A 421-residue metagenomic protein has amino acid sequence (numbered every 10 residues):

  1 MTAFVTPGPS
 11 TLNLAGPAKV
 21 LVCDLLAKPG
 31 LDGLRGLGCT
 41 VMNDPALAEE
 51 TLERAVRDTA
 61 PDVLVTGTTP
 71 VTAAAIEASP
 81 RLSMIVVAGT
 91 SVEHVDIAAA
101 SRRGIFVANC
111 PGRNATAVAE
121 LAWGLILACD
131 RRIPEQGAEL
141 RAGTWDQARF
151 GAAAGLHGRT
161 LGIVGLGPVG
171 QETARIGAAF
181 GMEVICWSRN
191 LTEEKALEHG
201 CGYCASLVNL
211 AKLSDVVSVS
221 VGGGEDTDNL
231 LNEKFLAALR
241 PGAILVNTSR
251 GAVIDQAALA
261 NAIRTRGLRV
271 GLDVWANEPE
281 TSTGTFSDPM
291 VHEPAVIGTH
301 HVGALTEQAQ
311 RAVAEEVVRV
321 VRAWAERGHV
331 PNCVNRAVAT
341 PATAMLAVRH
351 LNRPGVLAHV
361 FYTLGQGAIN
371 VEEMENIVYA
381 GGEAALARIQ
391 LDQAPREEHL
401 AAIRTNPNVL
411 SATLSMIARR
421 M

Functional and structural regions predicted by a protein language model:
T2-V107, N232-K234, T283, E373-M374 (+2 more regions): An N-terminal-biased, well-structured beta-alpha scaffold segment characteristic of Rossmann-like dinucleotide-binding
S10-G16, A148-P241, A257: Rossmann-like dinucleotide/phosphate-binding beta-alpha-beta segment
D44-P45, G67, A88-G89, I105-T116 (+4 more regions): Short beta->alpha connector loops at strand-helix junctions that form conserved, small/polar/Pro-enriched
T69, T90, D215, S220-G223 (+3 more regions): Short glycine-/small-residue-rich Rossmann-like dinucleotide-binding loops
I76, P80-M84, V95-V107, L213 (+2 more regions): Beta-strand-loop-alpha-helix segment that lines the small-molecule cofactor/substrate pocket of alpha/beta enzymes
R103, P111-T160, R175, A179 (+3 more regions): Phosphate-binding beta-alpha-beta segment of Rossmann-like dinucleotide-binding domains, i.e., the NAD(P)
V107, E233, P241-A342, L351 (+2 more regions): Rossmann-like dinucleotide-binding domain for NAD(H)/NADP(H)
V330-P331, N335-M421: A conserved regulatory-domain signal marking ACT and ACT-like small-molecule sensing domains and adjacent regulatory
